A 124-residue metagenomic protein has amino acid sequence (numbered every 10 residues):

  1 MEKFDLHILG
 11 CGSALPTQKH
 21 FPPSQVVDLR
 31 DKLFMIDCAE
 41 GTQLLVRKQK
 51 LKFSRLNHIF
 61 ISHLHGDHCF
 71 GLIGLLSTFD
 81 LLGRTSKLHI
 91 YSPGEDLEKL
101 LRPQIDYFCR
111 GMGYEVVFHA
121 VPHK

Functional and structural regions predicted by a protein language model:
M1-K124: Binuclear metal-dependent hydrolase catalytic cores
